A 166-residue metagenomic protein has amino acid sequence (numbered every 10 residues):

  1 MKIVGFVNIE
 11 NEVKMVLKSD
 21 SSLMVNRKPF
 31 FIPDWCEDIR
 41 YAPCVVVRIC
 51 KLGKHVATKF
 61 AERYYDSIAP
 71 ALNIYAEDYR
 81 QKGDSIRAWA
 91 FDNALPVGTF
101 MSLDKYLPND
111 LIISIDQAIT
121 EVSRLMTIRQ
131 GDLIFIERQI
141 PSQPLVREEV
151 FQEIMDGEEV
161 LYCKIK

Functional and structural regions predicted by a protein language model:
M1-A88, E149: Extended, compositionally biased flexible segments
K14, T58-Y64, Y75-K166: Catalytic-pocket segment enriched in acidic/His residues
